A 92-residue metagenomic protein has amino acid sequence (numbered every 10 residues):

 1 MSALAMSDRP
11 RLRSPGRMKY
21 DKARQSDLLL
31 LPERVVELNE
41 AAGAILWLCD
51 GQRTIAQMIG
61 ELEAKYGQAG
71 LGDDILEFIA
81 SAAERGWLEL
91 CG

Functional and structural regions predicted by a protein language model:
M1-W47, G92: Acidic, low-complexity/disordered tracts enriched in E/D and polar residues
L31-G92: Long, charge-rich, low-complexity alpha-helical segments
